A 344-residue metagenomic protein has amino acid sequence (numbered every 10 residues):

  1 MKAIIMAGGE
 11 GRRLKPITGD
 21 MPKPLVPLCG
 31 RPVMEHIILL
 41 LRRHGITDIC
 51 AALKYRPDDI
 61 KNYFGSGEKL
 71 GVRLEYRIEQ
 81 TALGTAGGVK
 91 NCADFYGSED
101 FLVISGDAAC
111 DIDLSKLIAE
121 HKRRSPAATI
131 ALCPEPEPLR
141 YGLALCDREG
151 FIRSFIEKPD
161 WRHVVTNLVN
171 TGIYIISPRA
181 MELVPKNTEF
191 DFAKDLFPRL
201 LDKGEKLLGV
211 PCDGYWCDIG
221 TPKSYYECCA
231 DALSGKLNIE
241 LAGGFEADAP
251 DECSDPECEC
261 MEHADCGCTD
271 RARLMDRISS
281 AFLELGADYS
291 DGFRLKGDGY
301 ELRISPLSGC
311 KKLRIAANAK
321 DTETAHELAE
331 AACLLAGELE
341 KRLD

Functional and structural regions predicted by a protein language model:
K2-I5, R13, P27-S105, A109 (+1 more regions): Conserved N-terminal catalytic core of the sugar/cofactor nucleotidyltransferase
G8, K54, C133-P134: Histidine-centered beta-alpha loop that forms part of the nucleotide-sugar donor binding/catalytic region in diverse
L25, A144-C146, F197, G209 (+1 more regions): A structural signal for short hydrophobic beta-strand segments in well-ordered beta-sheet cores
T85, W216-S224, L307-K311: Glycine-rich phosphate/pyrophosphate-binding beta-alpha loops
D100-L102, A109, S115-K122, P136-P138 (+1 more regions): Catalytic-core segments of class I nucleotidyltransferases/pyrophosphorylases that form NMP-activated intermediates
R124-P134: A short, conserved acidic/glycine-rich loop-to-beta-strand motif that forms the donor nucleotide-sugar/metal
L233-A249: Oxyanion-binding "anion nests"
E246, D251-D344: Phosphate-binding and adjacent anionic-ligand microenvironments
